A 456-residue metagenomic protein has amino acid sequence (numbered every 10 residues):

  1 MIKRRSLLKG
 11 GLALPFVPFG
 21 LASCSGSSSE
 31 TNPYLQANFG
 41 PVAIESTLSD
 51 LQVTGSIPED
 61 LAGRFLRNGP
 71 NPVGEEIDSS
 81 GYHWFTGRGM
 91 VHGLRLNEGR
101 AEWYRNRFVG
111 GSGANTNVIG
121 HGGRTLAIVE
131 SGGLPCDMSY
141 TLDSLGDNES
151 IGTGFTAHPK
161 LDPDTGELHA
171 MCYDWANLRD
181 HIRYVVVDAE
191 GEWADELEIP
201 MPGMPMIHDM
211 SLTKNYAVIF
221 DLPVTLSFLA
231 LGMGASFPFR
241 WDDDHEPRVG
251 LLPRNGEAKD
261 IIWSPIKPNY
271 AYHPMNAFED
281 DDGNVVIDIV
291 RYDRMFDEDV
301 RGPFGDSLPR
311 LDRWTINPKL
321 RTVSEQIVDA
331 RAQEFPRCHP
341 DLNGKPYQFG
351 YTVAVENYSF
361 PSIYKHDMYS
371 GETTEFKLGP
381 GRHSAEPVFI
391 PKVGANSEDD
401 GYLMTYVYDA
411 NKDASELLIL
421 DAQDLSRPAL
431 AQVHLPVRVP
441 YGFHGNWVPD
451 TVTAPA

Functional and structural regions predicted by a protein language model:
S6-S25: N-terminal export signals
S29-M90, L96-R100, A114: N-terminal regions that are enriched for targeting/export leaders and immediately downstream pro/stem segments
I77-S112, V129-G146: Beta-propeller domains
G110-W193: Well-ordered mid-protein domain cores that form the structural environment of catalytic cofactors
G113-H121, A157-D164, S211, F278-E279 (+3 more regions): Structural signature of eukaryotic scaffold interfaces centered on beta-propeller domains
T141-S150, A189-M201, R248-K267, I316-R331 (+2 more regions): Blade-edge beta-strand/turn elements of extracellular beta-propeller and related beta-sheet repeat scaffolds
I182-A189, A235-N255, G302-P318, Y364-D367 (+1 more regions): Beta-propeller blade signature
D244-T322: A conserved active-site cap/scaffold subdomain adjacent to cofactor or substrate pockets
